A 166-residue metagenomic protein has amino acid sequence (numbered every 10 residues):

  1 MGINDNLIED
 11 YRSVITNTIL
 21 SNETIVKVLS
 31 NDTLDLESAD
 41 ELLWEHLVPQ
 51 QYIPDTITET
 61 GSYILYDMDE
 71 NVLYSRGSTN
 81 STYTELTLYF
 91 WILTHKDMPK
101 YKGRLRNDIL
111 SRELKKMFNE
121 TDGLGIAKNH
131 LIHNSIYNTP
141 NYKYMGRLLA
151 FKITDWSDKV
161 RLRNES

Functional and structural regions predicted by a protein language model:
M1-S78, N164-S166: Small/polar-rich, solvent-exposed N-terminal microdomains that initiate assembly or binding
I57, T79-S81, P140-Y142: Sterically constrained small-residue positions within well-ordered secondary structures of folded domains
G61-I64, L105-S166: Acidic-leaning, charged glycine-interspersed low-complexity segments
S75, D97-Y101, D158-L162: Intrinsically disordered, low-complexity acidic/polar segments
T79-E85, L93-K116: Extracellular/virion structural assembly segments
N80-D97, Y144-D158: Oligomerization/assembly interface segments of phage tail-like spikes and tubes
